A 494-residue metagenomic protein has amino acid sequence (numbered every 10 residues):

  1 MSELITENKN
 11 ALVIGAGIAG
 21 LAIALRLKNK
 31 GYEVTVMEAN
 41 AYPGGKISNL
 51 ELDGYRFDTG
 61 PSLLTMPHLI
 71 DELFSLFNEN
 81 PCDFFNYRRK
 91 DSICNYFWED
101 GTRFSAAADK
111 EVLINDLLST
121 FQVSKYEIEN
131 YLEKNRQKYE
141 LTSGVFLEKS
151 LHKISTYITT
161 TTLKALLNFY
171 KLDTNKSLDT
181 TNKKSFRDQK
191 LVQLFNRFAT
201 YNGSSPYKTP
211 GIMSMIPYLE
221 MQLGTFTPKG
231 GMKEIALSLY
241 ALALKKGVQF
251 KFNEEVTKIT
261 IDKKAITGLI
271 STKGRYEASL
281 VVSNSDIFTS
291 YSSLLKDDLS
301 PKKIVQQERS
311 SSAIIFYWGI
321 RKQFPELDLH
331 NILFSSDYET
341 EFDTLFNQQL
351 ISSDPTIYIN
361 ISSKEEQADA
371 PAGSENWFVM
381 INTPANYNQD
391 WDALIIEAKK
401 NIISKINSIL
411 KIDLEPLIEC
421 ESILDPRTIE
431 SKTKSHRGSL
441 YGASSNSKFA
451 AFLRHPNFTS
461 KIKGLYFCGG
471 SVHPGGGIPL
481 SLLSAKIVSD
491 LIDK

Functional and structural regions predicted by a protein language model:
L4-S143: N-terminal glycine-rich phosphate/pyrophosphate-binding loop and immediately adjacent elements
P61, G470-I492: A conserved FAD-binding loop/helix module that cradles the flavin
W98-D100, S204-T209, T260-T267, A372-E375: A short, glycine/Asx- and small/polar-enriched loop/turn that sits immediately N-terminal to a beta-strand
E99-K208: Rossmann-like flavin
D188-N202, D354-Y358, I412-P474: A glycine-rich dinucleotide-binding beta-alpha-beta segment and adjacent secondary-structure elements that constitute
M215-I266: Helical element adjacent to the flavin cofactor pocket in flavoenzyme catalytic cores
E255-P371: Mid-domain catalytic core of redox enzymes that form a hydrophobic substrate pocket/lid adjacent to a catalytic redox
R321-E430: C-terminal segments that line or cap access tunnels to active or ligand-binding sites in enzymes and enzyme-associated
